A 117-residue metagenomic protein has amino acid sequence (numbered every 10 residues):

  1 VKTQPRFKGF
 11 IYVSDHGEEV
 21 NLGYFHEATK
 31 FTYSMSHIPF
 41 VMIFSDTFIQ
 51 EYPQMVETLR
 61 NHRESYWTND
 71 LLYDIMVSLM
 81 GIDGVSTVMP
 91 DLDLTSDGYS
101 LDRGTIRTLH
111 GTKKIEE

Functional and structural regions predicted by a protein language model:
V1-E117: Catalytic domains that recognize anionic headgroups
